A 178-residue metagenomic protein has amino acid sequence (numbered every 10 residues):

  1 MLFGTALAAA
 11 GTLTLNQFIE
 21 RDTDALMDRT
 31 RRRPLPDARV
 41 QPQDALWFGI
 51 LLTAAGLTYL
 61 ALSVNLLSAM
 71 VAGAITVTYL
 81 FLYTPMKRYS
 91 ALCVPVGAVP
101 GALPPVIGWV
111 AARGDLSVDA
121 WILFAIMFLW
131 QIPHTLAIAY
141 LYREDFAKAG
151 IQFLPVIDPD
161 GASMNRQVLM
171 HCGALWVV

Functional and structural regions predicted by a protein language model:
M1-R21, R29, M70-F81, A120-W130: Membrane-embedded alpha-helical segments that form the functional core of polytopic membrane enzymes, especially those
F3-G4, R21, R29-A69, P159-V178: Multi-pass membrane catalytic core of lipid/isoprenoid biosynthesis enzymes
T12, N16, D24, D28 (+3 more regions): Alpha-helical transmembrane segments and their lipid-water interface positions in multi-pass membrane proteins
Q17-D22, R88-G97, G114-A120, A139-I151: A cytosolic-side transmembrane-helix exit/cap motif
R33-P34, Y89-S90, V94-P105, I126-F146: Functional transmembrane alpha-helices
P42-A112: Intramembrane alpha-helical segments
V106-L116, G173-V178: Hydrophobic alpha-helical transmembrane segments in multi-pass integral membrane proteins
L123-V178: C-terminal membrane-associated helical module and adjoining short loops/tails
